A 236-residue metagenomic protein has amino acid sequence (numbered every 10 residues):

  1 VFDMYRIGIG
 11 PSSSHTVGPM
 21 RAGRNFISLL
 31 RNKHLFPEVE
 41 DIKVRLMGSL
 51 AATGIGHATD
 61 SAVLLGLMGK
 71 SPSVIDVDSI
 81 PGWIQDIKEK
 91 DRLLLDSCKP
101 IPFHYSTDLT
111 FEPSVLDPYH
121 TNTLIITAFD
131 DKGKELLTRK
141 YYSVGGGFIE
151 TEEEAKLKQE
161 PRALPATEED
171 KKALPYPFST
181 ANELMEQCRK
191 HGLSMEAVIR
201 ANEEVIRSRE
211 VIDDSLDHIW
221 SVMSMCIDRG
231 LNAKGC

Functional and structural regions predicted by a protein language model:
V1-G8, K43-L46: Short, hydrophobic/aliphatic alpha-helical segments
F2, H34-E38: N-terminal glycine-rich anion-binding loops that anchor highly charged ligand groups
Y5-G23, G56: Conserved phosphate/anionic-ligand binding catalytic regions in large, soluble enzymes, centered on
S12-T16, S49-T53, R209, D213: Hydrophobic alpha-helical scaffolding
T16-M20, H57, D213, D217-S221: Electropositive phosphate-/nucleotide-binding environments in soluble metabolic enzymes
R21-N32: Intrinsically disordered, low-complexity, positively charged segments
P37-D76, I80-L93: A structural-propensity feature for long, helix-poor, extended segments
P72-C236: C-terminal regulatory domains involved in ligand/effector binding and gene-expression control
